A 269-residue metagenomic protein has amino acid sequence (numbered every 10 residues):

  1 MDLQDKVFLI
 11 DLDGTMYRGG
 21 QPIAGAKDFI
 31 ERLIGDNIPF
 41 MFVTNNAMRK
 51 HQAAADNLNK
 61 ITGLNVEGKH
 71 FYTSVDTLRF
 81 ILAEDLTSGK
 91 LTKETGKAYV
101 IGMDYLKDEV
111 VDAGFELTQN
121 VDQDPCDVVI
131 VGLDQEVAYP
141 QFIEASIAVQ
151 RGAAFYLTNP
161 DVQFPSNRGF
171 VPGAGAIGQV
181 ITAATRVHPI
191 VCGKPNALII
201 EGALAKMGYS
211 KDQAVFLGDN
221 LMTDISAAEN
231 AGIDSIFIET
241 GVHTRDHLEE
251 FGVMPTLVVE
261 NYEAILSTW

Functional and structural regions predicted by a protein language model:
D2-L12, Y17-G35, R49-Y72, R79-W269: Asp-based, Mg2+/Mn2+-dependent phosphohydrolase catalytic module
N46: Conserved phosphate/oxyanion-binding catalytic-loop motifs
